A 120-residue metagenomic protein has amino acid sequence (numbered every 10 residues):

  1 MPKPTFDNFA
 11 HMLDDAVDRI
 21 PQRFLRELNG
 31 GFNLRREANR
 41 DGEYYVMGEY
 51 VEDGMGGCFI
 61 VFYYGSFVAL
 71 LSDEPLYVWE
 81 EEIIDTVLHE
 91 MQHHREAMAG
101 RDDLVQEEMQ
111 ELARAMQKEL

Functional and structural regions predicted by a protein language model:
M1-P4: A short, surface-exposed helix-loop junction/capping segment
A10-L13, E80-L88: Amphipathic, non-transmembrane alpha-helical scaffold segments
A10-Y64: Auxiliary, metal-adjacent structural segments of Zn-dependent hydrolase domains
R19, R23, T86, E90 (+2 more regions): Short alpha-helical functional segments enriched in proximate histidine and acidic residues
M47-I84, H94-M116, L120: Active-site scaffold of zinc-dependent metalloenzymes
